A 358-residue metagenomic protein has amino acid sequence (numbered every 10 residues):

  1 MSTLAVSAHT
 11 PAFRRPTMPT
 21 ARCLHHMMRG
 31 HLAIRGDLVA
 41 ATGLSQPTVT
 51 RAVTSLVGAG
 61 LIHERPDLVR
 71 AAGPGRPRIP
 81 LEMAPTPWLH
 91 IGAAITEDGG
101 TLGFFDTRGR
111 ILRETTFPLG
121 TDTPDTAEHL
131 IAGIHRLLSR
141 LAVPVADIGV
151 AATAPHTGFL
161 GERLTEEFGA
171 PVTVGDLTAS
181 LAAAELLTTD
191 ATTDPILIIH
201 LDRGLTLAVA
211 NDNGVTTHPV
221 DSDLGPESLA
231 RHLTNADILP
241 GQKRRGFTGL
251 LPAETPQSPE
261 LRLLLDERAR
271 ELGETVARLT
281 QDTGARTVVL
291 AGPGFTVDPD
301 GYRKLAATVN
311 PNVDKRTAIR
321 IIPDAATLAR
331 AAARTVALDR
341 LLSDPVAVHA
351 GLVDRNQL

Functional and structural regions predicted by a protein language model:
M1-E64, P74-P77, E82-D106, I111 (+2 more regions): ATP-binding/phosphotransfer module of carbohydrate and carboxylate kinases, centering on a glycine-rich
E64-P66, V174-T178, P323: Short loop/edge segments at beta-strand edges and connector loops that shape dinucleotide/nucleotide cofactor-binding
D67-A71: Short, solvent-exposed loop/turn elements at beta->coil junctions and helix N-caps that rim active or binding pockets
P80, H90-A94, D147-G149, P195-H200 (+1 more regions): Short glycine-aspartate micro-motif
R113-V143: N-terminal phosphate-binding loop and adjacent alpha-helix
E114-T116, D122-T126, E162-L263, L328 (+1 more regions): Glycine/GP-enriched mid-protein hinge/lid loop-to-helix segment characteristic of carbohydrate kinases
H129-R140, R163, T188-T189, E271 (+1 more regions): Amphipathic alpha-helical regulatory segments at dimerization interfaces that relay allosteric signals between sensory
L138-E162, D282, R286-G294: Short beta-strand-loop/turn "lid" adjacent to the catalytic site in phosphate-handling enzymes
